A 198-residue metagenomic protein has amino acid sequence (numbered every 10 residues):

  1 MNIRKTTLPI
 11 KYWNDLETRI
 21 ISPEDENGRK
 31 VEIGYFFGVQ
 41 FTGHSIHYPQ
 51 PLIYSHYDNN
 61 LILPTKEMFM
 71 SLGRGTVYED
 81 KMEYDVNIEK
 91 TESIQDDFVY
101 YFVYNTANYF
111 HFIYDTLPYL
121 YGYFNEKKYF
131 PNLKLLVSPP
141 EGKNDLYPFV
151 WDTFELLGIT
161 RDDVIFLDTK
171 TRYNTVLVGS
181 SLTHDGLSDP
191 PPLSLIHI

Functional and structural regions predicted by a protein language model:
M1-I196: The feature primarily captures lumenal catalytic ectodomains of type II secretory-pathway glycosyltransferases
